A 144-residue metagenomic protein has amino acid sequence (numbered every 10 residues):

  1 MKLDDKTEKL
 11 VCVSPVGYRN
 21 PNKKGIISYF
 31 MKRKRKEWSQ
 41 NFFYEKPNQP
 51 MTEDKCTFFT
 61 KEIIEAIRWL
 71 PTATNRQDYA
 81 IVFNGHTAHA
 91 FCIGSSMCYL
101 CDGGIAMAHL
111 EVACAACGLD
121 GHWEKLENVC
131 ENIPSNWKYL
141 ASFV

Functional and structural regions predicted by a protein language model:
M1-V144: Acidic, surface-exposed loops and disordered segments
